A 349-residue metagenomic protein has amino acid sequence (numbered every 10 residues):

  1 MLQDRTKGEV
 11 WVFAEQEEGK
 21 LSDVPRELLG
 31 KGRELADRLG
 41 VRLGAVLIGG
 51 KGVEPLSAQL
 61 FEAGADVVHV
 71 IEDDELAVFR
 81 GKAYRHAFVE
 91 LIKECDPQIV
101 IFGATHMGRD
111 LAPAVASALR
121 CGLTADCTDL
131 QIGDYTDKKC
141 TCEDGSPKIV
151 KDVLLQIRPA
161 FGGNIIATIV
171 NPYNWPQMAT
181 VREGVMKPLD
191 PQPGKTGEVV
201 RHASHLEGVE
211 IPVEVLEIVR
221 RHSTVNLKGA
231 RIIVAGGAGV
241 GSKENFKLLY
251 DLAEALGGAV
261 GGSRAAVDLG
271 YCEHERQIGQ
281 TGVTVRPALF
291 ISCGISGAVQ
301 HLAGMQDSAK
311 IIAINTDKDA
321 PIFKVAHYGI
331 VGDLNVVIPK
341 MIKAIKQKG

Functional and structural regions predicted by a protein language model:
M1-G349: N-terminal glycine-rich FAD/FM-binding segment characteristic of electron-transfer flavoproteins
